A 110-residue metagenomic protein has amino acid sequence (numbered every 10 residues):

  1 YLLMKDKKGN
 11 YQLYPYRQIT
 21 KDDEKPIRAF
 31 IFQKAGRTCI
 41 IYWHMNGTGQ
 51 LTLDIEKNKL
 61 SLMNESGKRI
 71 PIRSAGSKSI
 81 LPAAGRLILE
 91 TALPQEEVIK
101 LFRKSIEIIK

Functional and structural regions predicted by a protein language model:
Y1-P15: Catalytic cores of secreted or luminal carbohydrate-active enzymes
Q18-N58, E65: Carbohydrate-binding surface patches
I19-D22, G49-L53, I70, K78-P82 (+1 more regions): Generic detection of short hydrophobic beta-strand segments and adjacent strand-loop junctions
T38-C39, L60, S79, L87: Hydrophobic residues embedded in beta-strands of well-ordered beta-sheets
S66-G67, E96: Long, compositionally biased intrinsically disordered regions
G67-R73: Surface-exposed loop/edge segments in extracytoplasmic proteins
R73-K110: C-terminal beta-strand-rich structural cap/linker in extracellular carbohydrate-active enzymes
